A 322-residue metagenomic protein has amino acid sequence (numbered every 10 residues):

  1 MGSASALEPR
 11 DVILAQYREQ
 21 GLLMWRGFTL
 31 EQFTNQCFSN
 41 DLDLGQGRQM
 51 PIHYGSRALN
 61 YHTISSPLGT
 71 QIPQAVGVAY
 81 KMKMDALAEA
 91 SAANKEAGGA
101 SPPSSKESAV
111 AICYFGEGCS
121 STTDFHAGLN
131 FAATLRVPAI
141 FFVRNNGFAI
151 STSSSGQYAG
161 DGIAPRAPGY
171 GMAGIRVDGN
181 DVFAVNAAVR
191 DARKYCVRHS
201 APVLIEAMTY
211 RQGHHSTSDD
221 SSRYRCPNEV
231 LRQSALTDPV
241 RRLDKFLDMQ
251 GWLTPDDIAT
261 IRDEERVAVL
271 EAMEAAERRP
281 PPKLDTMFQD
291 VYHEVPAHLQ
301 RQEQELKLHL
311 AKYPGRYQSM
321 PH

Functional and structural regions predicted by a protein language model:
M1-L135, G156-A159, A164, G169-G171: Cofactor-binding active-site loop characterized by glycine-rich and histidine/acidic residues
A6, R10, C37-L44, K81 (+8 more regions): Change "in soluble alpha/beta enzymes" to "in soluble alpha/beta proteins
R18, G118-C119, N146, M208 (+1 more regions): Anionic group-transfer/hydrolysis microenvironments
G21-L23, S120-S121, F148-S151, F183-A184 (+2 more regions): Flexible loop/turn segments at secondary-structure boundaries
K83-E89, S105-E107, G160-D191, A235-R262: Conserved thiamine diphosphate
Y114, F141-F142: Residue-level marker for buried hydrophobic side chains located in beta-strands that build the well-ordered beta-sheet
T134-V137, R144-P202, R211: Ligand/cofactor pocket segment of small-molecule handling proteins
Y195-H322: Glycine/aspartate-rich loop-and-adjacent alpha/beta segment that forms the canonical ThDP
